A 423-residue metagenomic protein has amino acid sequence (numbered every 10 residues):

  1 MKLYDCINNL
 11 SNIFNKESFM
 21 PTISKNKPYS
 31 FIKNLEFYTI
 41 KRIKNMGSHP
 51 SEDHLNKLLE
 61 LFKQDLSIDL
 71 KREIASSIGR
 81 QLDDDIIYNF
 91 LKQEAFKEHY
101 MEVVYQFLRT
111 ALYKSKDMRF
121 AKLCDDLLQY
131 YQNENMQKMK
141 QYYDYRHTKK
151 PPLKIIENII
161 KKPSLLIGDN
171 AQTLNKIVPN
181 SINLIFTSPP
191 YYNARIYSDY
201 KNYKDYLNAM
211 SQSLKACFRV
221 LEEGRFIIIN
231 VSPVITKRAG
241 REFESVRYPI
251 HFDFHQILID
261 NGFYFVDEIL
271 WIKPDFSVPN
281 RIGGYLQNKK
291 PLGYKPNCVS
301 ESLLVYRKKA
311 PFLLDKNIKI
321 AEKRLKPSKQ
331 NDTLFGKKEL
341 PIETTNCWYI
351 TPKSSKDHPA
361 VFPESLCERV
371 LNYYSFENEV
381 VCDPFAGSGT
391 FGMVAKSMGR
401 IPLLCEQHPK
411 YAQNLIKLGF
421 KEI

Functional and structural regions predicted by a protein language model:
K2-I32: N-terminal "cap/leader" segments of large eukaryotic alpha-helical scaffolds
L35-Y38, H49, D53-L55, E60-Y142 (+1 more regions): Core catalytic lobe of class I
R146-P151: Assembly/oligomerization interface modules of large self-assembling protein complexes
K410-I423: Cysteine-dependent PTP/DSP-like catalytic domain, specifically the C-terminal lobe
